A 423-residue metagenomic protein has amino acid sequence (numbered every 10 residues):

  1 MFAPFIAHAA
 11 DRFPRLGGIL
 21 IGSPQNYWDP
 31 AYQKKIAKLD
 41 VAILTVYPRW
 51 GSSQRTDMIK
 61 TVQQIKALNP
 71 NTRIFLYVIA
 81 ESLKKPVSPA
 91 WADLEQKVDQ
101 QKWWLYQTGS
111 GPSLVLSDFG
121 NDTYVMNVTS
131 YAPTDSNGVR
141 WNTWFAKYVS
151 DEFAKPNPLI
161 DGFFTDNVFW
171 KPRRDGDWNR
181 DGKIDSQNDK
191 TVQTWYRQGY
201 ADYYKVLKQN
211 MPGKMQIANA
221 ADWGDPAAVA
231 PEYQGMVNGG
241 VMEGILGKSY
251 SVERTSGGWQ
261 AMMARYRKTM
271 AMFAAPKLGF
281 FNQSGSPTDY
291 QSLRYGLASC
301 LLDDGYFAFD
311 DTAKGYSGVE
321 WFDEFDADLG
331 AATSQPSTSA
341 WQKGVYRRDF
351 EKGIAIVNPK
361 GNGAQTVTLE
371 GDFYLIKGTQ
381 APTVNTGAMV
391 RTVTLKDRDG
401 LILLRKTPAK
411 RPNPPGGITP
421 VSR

Functional and structural regions predicted by a protein language model:
F5-A409: Glycan-processing catalytic domains of CAZymes
K410-R423: C-terminal cell-surface addressing/anchoring modules of secreted/extracellular proteins
